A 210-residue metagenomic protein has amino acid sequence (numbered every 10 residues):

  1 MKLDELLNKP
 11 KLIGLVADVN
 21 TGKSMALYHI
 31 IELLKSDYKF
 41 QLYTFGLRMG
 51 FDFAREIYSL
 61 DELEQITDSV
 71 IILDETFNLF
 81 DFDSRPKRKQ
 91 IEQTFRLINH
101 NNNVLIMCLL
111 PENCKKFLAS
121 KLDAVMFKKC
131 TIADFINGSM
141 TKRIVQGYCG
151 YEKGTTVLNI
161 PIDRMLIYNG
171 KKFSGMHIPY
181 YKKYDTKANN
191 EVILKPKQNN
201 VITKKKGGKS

Functional and structural regions predicted by a protein language model:
M1-N8: Pre-Walker A adenine-sensing motif
N8-K9, Y38, I66-T67, P161: Residue-level preference for short coil/turn positions at secondary-structure junctions
I13-E32, I57-K142: Conserved P-loop NTPase motor cores
L33-Y43: Post-Walker A helix-loop "phosphate-sensing" segment adjacent to the P-loop in P-loop NTPases
T44-G50, P111-E112: Short, polar loop motifs at secondary-structure junctions
M49-I57: Switch I (effector-binding) loop of TRAFAC-class P-loop GTPase G-domains
A124, K129, G154-S210: Conserved P-loop NTPase motor module
V145-C149: Low-complexity, small/polar and acidic-rich linker and loop segments
